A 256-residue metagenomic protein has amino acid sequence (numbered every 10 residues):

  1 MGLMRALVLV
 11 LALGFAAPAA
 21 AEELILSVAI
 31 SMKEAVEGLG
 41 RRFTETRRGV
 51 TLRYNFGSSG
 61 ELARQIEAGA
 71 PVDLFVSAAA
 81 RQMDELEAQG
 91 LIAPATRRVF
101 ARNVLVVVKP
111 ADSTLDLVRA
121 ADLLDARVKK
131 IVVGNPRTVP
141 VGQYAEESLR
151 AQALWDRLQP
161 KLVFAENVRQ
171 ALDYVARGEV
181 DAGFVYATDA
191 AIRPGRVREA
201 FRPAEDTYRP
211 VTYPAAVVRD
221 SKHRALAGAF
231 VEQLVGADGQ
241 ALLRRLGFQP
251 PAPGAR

Functional and structural regions predicted by a protein language model:
M1-V8: Bacterial N-terminal signal peptides that target proteins for export
A16-A17: N-terminal signal peptide c-region/cleavage motif recognized by signal peptidases
A21-R47, T51-F56, G60-A70, S77-A80 (+2 more regions): Exported/periplasmic ABC-transporter solute-binding proteins
